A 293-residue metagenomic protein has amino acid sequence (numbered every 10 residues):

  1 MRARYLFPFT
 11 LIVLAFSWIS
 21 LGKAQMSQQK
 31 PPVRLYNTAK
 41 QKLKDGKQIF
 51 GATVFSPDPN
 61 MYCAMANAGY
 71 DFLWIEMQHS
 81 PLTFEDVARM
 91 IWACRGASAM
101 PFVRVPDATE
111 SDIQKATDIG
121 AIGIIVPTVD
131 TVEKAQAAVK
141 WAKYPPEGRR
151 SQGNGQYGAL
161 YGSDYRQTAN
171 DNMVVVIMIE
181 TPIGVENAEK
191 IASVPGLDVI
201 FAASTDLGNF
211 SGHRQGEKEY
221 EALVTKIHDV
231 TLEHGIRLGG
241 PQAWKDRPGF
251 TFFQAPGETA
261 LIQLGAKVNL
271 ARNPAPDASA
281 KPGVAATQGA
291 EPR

Functional and structural regions predicted by a protein language model:
M1-F9: Bacterial N-terminal signal peptides that target proteins for export
P8-W18: Bacterial N-terminal signal peptides
I12, L21-R293: Expand to "…catalyze enediolate/carbanion chemistry for C-C bond making/breaking, isomerization, decarboxylation
